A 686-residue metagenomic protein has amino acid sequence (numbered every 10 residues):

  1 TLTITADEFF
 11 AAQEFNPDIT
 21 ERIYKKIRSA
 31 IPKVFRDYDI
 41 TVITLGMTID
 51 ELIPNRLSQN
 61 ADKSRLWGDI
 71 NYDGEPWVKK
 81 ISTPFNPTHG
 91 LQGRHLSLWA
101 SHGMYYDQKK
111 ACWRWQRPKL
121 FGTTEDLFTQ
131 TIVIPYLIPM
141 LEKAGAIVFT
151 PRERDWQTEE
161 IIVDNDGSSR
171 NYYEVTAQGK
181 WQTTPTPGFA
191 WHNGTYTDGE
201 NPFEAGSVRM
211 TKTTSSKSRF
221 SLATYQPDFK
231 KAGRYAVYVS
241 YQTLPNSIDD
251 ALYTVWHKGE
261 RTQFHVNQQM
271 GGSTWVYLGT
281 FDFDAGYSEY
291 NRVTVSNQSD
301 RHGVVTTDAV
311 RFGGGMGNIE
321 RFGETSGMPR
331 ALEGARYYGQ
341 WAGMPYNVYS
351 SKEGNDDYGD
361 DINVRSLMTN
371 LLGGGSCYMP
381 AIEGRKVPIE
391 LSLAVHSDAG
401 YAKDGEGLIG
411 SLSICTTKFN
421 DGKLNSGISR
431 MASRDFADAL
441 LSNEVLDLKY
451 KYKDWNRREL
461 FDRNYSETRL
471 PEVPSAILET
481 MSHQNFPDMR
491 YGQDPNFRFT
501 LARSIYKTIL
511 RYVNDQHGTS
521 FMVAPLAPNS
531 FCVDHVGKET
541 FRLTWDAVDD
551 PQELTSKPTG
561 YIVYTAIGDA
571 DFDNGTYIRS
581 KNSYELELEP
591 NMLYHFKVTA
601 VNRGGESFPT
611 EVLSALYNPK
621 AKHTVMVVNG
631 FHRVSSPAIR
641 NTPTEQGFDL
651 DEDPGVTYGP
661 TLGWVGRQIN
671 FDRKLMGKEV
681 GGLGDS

Functional and structural regions predicted by a protein language model:
T5-A6, A12-H102, D107-R114, T307-E324 (+4 more regions): Non-catalytic propeptide/linker segments at domain boundaries
W99, L332-R430, F461-Q484: Active-site microenvironments of hydrolase-like enzyme catalytic domains
P139, A144, R152, F322 (+1 more regions): Aromatic-Pro/Gly-enriched surface loop or interdomain linker that acts as a lid/target-recognition segment
P202, T213, R292, A309-N318 (+4 more regions): Active-site-adjacent mobile loop/cap segments within catalytic or ligand-binding domains
M210, S221-P245: A short beta-strand element within beta-rich, extracytoplasmic domains of secreted/secretory-pathway proteins
V293-V304: Short beta-strand-plus-loop segments that form exposed binding edges in beta-rich domains
Y512-T555, P590, G604-H623: Pro/Thr/Ser/Gly-rich low-complexity, intrinsically disordered linker/stalk tracts
E585-E606: Beta-strand-rich modules
